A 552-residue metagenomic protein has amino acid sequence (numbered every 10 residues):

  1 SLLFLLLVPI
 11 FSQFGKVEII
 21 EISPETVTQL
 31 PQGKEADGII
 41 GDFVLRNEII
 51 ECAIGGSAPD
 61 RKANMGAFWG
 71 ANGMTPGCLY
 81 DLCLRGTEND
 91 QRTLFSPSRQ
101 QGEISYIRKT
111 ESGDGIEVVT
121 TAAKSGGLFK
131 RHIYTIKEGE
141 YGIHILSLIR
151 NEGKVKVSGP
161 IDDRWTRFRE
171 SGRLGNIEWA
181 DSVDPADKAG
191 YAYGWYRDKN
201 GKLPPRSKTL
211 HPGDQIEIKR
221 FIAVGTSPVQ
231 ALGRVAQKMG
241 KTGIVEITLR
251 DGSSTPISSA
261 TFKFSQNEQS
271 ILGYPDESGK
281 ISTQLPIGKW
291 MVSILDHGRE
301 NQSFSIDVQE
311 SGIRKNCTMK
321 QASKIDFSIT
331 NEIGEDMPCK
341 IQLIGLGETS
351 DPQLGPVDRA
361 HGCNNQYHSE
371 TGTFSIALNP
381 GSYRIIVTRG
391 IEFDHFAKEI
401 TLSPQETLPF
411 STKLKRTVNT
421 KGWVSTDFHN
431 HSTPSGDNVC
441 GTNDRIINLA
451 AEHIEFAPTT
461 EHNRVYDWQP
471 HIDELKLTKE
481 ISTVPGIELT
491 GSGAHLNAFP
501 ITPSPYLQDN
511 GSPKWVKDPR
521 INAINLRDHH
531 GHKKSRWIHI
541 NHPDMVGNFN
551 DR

Functional and structural regions predicted by a protein language model:
K16-T28, Q32-G33, D37-I39, V44-R46 (+2 more regions): Beta-strand-rich recognition/accessory modules
I39-E117, A122-G126, T349, A360: Acidic-aromatic substrate-binding/catalytic surfaces of carbohydrate-active enzymes
I54, L94-P97, I104-R108, R206-T226 (+1 more regions): Short Pro-Gly-centered flexible turn/kink motifs
Y141, E152, D162-T166, L174-W195 (+3 more regions): Extended, charged catalytic domains and RNA/DNA-binding interfaces, predominantly in divalent-metal-using enzymes
K219, V229-Q237, I306-A322, D326-S328 (+1 more regions): Extracellular beta-sheet/turn segments enriched in Thr/Pro/Gly and aliphatic residues
G243-S253, C317, S323-I333, I341-L343 (+2 more regions): A short, amphipathic beta-strand motif
P256-S258, Q266-L285, L346-N379: Short, acidic Ser/Thr/Gly-rich low-complexity loop/linker segments typical of extracellular and cell-surface proteins
K289-S305, V387-K398: A short, solvent-exposed loop/turn motif at the edges and junctions of modular extracellular/periplasmic domains
